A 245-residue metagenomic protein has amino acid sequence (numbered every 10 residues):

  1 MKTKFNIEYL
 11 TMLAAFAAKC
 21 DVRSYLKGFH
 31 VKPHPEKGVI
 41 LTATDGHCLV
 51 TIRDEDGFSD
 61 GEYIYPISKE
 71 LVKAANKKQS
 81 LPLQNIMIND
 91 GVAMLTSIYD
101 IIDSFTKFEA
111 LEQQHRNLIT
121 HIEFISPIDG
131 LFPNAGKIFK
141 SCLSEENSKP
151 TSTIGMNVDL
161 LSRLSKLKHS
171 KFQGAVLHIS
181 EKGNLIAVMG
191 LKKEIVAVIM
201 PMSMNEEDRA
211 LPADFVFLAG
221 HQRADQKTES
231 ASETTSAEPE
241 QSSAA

Functional and structural regions predicted by a protein language model:
M1-A245: DNA polymerase processivity clamps
